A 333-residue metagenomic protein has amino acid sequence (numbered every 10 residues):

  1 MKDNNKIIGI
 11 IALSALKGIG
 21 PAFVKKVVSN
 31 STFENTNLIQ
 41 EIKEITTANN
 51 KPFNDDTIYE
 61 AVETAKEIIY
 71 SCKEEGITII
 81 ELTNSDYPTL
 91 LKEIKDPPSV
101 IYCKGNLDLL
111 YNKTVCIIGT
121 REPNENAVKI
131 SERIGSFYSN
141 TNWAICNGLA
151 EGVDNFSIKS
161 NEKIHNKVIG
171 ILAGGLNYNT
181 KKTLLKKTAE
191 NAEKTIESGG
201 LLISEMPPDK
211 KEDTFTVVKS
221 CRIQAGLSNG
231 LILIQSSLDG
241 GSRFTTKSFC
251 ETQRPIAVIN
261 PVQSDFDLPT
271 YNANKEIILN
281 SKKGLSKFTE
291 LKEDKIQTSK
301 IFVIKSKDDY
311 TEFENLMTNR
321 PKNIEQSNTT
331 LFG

Functional and structural regions predicted by a protein language model:
M1-N84: Short, small/acidic-rich helices and loops at N termini and domain boundaries of DNA replication/processing enzymes
K2-D3, L82-G333: Glycine-biased, small-residue-rich flexible motifs in mid-sequence functional cores and linkers
